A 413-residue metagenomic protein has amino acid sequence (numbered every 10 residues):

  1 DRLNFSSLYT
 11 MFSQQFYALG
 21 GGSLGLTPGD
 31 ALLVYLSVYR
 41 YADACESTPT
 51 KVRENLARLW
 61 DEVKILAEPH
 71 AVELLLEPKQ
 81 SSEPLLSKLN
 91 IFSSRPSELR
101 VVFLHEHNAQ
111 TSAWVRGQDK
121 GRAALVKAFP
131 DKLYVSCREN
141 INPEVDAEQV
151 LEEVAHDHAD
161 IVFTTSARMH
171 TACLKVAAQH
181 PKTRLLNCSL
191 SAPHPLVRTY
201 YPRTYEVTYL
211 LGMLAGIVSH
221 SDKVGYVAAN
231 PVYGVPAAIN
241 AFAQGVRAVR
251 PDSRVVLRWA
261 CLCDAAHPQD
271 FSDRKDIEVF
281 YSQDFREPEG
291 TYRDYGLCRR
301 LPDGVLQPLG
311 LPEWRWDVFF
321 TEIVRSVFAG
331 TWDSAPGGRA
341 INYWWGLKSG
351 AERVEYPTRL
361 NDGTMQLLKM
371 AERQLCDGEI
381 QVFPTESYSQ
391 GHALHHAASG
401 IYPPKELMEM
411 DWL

Functional and structural regions predicted by a protein language model:
R2-Y9, E287-M365: Extracellular/periplasmic periplasmic-binding protein-like sensory domains
F16-K79, G330-L413: Segments of small-molecule ligand-sensing domains
V101-G121, L125, F129, C137-V145 (+2 more regions): Extracytoplasmic "Venus flytrap"
R122, L210-S253, L257, G337-L360: An alpha-beta-alpha
E144-D160, D264-D276: Short, well-structured alpha-helical segments in soluble
H158-A167, L186-C188, R274-R286, L306-W314 (+1 more regions): Periplasmic-binding protein-like
A178-Y201: Flexible loop/hinge segments that line or gate small-molecule binding clefts
Y200-D222, E313-D333: Hydrophobic alpha-helical segments within soluble ligand-binding/sensing domains
